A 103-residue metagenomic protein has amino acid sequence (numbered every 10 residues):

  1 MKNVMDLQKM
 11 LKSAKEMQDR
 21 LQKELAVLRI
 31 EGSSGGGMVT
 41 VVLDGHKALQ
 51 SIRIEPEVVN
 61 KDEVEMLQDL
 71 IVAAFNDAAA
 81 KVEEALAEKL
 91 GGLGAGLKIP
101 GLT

Functional and structural regions predicted by a protein language model:
M1-E31, K81-T103: Long amphipathic alpha-helical segments used for membrane anchoring, targeting, substrate engagement, or oligomerization
D6, E63-L70: Conserved acidic
A14, K47, I71: Residue-level signature of catalytic and energy-coupling elements of molecular machines, predominantly ATP/GTP-dependent
L25, R29, S34-G36, P56-V58: Short, well-ordered turn and helix-capping elements at secondary-structure junctions
S33-R53: N-terminal intrinsically disordered, cationic/polar leader segments that include organellar targeting peptides
M38-T40, V59-K61, A79: Short beta-strands and strand-coil junctions in structured, solvent-facing domains, enriched
I52-V64: A short interface-forming secondary-structure element
L70, A74-V82: Stable alpha-helical structural segments in soluble proteins, enriched in small hydrophobic residues
